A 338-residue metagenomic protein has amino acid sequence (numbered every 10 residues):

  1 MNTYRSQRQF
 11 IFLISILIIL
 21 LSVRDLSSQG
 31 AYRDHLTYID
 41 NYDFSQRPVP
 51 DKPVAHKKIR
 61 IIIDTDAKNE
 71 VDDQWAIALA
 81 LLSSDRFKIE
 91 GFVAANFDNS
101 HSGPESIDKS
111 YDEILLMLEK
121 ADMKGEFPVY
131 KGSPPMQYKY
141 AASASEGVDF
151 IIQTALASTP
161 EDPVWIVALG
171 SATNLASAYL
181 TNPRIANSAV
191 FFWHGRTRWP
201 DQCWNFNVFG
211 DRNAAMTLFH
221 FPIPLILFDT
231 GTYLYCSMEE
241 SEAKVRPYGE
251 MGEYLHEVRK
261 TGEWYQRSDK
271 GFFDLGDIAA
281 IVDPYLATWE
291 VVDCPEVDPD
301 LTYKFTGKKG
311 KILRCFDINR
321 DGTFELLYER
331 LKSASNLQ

Functional and structural regions predicted by a protein language model:
N2-F12: Bacterial N-terminal signal peptides that target proteins for export
T3-R5, D25, E70: A composition/secondary-structure signal for short, hydrophobic, low-basic-content segments with alpha-helix propensity
R5-Q7, S27, F192: Intrinsically disordered, low-complexity regions enriched for glutamine and histidine
S6, S22, G271-D274: Exposed, low-complexity/repetitive linear segments and helix-based recognition motifs, biased toward charged/polar
F12-S22: Bacterial N-terminal signal peptides
L20-Y32: Bacterial Sec-dependent signal peptides at the C-terminal "C-region" and cleavage site
Q29-Q338: N-terminal acidic, glycine/proline-rich low-complexity segments
